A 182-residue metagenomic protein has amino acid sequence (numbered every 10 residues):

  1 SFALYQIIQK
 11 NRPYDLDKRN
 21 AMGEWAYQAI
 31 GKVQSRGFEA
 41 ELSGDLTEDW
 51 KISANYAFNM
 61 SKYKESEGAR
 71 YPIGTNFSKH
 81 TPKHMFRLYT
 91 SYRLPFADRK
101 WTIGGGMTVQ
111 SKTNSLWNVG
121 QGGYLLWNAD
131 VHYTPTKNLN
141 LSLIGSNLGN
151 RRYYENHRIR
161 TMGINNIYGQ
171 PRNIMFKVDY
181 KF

Functional and structural regions predicted by a protein language model:
A3-Y5, I144-G145: A secondary-structure boundary/capping signal
L4-I8, A26-L116: Gram-negative outer-membrane beta-barrel transporters
R12-A21, N59, Y63-P72, T113-G120 (+1 more regions): Outer-membrane beta-barrel translocator domains and adjoining extracellular loop/strand segments of Gram-negative
D45-T47, F96, G122, T134 (+1 more regions): Surface-exposed coil/turn segments at beta-strand junctions on protein surfaces, enriched
H84-L94, L125-Y133, N165, F176-V178: Feature captures outer-membrane beta-barrel proteins of Gram-negative bacteria and organelles
V109-N114, H132-F182: C-terminal beta-signal and adjacent terminal beta-strands/loops of Gram-negative outer-membrane beta-barrel proteins
Q110, Y124-L125: Outer-membrane beta-barrel transmembrane domain signature
